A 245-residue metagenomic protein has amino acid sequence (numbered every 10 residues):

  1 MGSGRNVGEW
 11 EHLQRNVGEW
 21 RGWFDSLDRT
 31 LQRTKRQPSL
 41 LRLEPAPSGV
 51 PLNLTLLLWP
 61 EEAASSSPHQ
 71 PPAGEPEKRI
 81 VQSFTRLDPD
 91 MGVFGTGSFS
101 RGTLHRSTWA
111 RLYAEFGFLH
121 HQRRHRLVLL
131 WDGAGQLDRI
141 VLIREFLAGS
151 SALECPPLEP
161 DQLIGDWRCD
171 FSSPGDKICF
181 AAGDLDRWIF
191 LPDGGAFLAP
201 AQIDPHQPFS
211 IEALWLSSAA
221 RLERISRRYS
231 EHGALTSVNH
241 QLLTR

Functional and structural regions predicted by a protein language model:
M1-G8: Sequence/structural signature of beta-propeller modules and their immediately flanking N-terminal secretory/stalk
E9-L13, R21-R245: Soluble ligand-binding/transfer domains with enclosed cavities or grooves
